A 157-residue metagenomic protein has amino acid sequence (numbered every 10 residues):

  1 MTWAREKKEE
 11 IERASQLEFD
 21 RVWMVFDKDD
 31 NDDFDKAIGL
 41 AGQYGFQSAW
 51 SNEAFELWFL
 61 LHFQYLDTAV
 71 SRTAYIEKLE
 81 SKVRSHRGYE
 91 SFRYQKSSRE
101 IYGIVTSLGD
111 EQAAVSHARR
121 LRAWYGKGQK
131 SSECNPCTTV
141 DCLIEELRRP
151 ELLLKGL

Functional and structural regions predicted by a protein language model:
M1-E6: Glycine/small-residue-rich interface belts in oligomeric ring/scaffold proteins and their assembly partners
E9-W23, K28-L157: C-terminal accessory helical subdomains adjacent to catalytic cores in phosphodiester- and nucleotide-handling enzymes
